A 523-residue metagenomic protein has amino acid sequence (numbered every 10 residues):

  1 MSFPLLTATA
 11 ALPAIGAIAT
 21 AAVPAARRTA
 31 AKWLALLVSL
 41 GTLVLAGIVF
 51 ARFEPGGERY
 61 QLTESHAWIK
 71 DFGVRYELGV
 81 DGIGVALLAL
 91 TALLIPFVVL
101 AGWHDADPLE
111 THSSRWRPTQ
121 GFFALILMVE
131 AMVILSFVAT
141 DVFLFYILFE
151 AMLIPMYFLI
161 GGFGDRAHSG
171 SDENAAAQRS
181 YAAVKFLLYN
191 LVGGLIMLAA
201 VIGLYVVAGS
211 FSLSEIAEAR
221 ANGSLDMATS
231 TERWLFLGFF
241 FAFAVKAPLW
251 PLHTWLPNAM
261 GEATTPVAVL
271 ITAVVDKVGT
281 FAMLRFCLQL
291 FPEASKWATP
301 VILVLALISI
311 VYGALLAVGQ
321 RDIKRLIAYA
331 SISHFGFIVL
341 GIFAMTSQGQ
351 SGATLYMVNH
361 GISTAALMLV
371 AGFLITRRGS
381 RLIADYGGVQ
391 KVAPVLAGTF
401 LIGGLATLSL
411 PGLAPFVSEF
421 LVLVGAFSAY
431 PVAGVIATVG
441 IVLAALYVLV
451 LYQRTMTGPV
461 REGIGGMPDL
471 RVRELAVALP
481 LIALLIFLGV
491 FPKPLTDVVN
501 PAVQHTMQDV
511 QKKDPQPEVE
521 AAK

Functional and structural regions predicted by a protein language model:
M1-L5, A19-A124, S210, S214-S224 (+1 more regions): Transmembrane helix-loop-helix hairpins at membrane boundaries of multipass inner-membrane proteins
T7-A22, L36-V49, L88-D105, V129-A131 (+6 more regions): Central hydrophobic cores of alpha-helical transmembrane segments in multi-pass inner-membrane proteins across all
P13, D81, D141-L159, V245-P292 (+1 more regions): Functional transmembrane alpha-helices
A21, A25, A46-G57, P96-A106 (+8 more regions): Transmembrane helix-loop junctions and nearby membrane-interface residues
R27-R28, P118-M128, M132-M227, T231 (+2 more regions): Alpha-helical multi-pass transmembrane bundles of energy-transducing inner-membrane proteins
T29-L40, Y181-L191, A393-L396, V472-A478: Alpha-helical transmembrane segments and their helix-start/interface "positive-inside/aromatic belt" motifs in integral
F53-R75, E110-S114, H168-L188, G194-H253 (+7 more regions): Juxtamembrane/interfacial segments at transmembrane-helix boundaries in multi-pass membrane proteins
E474-P492: Internal/C-terminal transmembrane anchor helices
